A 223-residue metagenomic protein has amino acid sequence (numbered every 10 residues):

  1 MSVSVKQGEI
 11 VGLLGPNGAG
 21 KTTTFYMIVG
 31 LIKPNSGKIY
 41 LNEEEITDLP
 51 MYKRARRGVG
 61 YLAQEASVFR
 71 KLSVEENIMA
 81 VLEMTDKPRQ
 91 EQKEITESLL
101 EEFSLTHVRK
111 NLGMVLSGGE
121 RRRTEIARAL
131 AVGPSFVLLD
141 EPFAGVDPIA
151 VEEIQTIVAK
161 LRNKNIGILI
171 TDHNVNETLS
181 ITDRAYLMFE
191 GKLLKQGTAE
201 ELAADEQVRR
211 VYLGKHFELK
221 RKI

Functional and structural regions predicted by a protein language model:
L14-P16: The feature captures the beta-strand-to-loop junction immediately N-terminal to the Walker
V29: Helix-to-loop junction immediately C-terminal to a conserved catalytic motif
E45-E65, R70, R89-K93, R109 (+2 more regions): ABC ATPase NBD coupling module
M79, Q90-V108, Q155-A159: Conserved ABC ATPase "signature" region
L112-L116, E120: Conserved ABC ATPase signature
G133: Conserved catalytic motifs of ABC-family nucleotide-binding domains
V137-E141: Catalytic Walker B motif of ABC-type/P-loop ATPase nucleotide-binding domains
